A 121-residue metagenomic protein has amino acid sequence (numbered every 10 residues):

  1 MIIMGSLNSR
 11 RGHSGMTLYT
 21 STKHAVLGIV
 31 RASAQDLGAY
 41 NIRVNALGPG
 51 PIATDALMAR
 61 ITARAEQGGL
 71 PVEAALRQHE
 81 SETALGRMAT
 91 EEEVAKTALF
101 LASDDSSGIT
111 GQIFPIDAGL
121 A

Functional and structural regions predicted by a protein language model:
S6: Residue(s) in the substrate-gating loop at a strand-loop-helix junction that position the organic substrate next
R11-T17, A39-Y40, G86, D104: Active-site loop immediately N-terminal to the catalytic Tyr-X3-Lys motif of short-chain dehydrogenase/reductase
T22, V30: Active-site helix of classical SDR
Q35-D36, S107: Alpha-helical segment proximal to the catalytic Tyr-Lys
L37-A39, I52, A102: A short hydrophobic alpha-helix cap/turn motif
V44, G48-A59, A63-R64: Short, flexible catalytic-loop segment of classical short-chain dehydrogenase/reductase
T62-E93: Catalytic Tyr-x(3-8)-Lys segment
L85-I116: C-terminal substrate-recognition "lid" of short-chain dehydrogenase/reductases
